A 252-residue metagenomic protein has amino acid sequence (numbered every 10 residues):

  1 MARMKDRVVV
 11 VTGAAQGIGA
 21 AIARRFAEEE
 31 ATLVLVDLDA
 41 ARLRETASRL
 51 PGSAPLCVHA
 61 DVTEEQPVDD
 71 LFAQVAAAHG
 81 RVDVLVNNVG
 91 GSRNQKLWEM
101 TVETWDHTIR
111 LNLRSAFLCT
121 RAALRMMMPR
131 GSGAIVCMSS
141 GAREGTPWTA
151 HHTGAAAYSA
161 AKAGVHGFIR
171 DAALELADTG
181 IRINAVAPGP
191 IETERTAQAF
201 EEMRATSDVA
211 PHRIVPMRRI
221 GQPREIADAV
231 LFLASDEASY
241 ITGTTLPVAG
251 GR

Functional and structural regions predicted by a protein language model:
M4-L33: Canonical Rossmann dinucleotide-binding motif of NAD(H)/NADP(H)-dependent dehydrogenases/reductases, specifically
A40-A41, H59-D70, V102, R224-E225: The beta1-alpha1 cofactor-binding region of Rossmann-like NAD(H)/NADP(H)-dependent oxidoreductases
K96-L97, T104-I109, P211: Substrate-binding pocket helix/loop in short-chain dehydrogenase/reductase
T120, A161, I169: Active-site helix of classical SDR
H151-T153, D178, P190-V215: A glycine/serine/threonine-rich, flexible loop-to-helix segment that serves as the NAD(P) cofactor-binding "lid"
A177, R182, I241-G243: Short, small/polar-rich loop/turn modules that mediate ligand/substrate recognition or access, typified
R219-V248: C-terminal substrate-recognition "lid" of short-chain dehydrogenase/reductases
